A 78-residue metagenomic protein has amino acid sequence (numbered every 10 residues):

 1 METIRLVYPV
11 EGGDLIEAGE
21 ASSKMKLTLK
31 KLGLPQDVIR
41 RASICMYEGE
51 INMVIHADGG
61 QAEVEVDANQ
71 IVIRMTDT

Functional and structural regions predicted by a protein language model:
M1-Y8, V38, E50-T78: Conserved beta-strand-loop-beta-strand hairpin that lines the nucleotide-binding pocket of ATP/GTP-utilizing enzymes
Y8-E11, L29-L32, E50: Short, flexible active-site loop motifs that bind/organize anionic cofactors or intermediates
P9-E20: A short beta-loop-alpha structural element at the N-terminal edge of CoA-dependent acyl/N-acetyltransferase catalytic
G19, S23-Y47: Conserved short strand/loop->alpha-helix "switch" segment adjacent to the catalytic nucleotide/phosphoryl-transfer site
